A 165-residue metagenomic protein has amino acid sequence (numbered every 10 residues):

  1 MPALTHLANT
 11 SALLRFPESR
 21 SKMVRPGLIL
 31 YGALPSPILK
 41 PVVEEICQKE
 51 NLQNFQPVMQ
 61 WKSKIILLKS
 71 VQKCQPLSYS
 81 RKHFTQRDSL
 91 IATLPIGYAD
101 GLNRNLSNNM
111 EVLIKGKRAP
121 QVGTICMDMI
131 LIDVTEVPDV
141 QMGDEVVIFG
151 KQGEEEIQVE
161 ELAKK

Functional and structural regions predicted by a protein language model:
M1-K165: Active-site anion/phosphate-binding pocket segments in diverse small-molecule metabolic enzymes
